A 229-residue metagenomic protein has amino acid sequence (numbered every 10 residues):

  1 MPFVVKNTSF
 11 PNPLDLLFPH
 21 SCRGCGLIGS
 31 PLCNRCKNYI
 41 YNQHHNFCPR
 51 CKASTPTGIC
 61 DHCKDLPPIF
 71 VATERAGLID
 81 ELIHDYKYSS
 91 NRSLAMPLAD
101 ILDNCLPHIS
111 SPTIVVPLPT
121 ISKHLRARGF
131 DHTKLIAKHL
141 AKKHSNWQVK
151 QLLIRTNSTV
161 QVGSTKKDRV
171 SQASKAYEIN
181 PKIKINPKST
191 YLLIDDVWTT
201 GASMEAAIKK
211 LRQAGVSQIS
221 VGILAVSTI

Functional and structural regions predicted by a protein language model:
M1-I229: Glycine-rich phosphate/pyrophosphate-handling loop used in enzymes and phosphotransfer proteins
